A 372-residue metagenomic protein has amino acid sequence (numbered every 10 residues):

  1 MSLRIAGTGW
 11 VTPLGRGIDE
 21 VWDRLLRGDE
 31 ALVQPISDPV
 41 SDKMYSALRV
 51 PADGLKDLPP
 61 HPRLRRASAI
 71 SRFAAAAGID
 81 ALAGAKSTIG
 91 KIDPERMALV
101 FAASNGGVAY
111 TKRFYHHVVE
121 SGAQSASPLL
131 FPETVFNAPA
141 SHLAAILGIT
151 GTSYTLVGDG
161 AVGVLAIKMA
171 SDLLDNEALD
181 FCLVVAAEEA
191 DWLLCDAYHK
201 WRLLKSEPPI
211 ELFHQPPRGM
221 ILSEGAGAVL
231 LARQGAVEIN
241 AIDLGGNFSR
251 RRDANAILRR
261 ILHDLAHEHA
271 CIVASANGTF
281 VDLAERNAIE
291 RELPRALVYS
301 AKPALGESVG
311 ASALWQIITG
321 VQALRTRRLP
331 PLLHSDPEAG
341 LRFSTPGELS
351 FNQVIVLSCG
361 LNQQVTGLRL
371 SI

Functional and structural regions predicted by a protein language model:
M1-G106, Y110-T152, V164, D172-N176 (+3 more regions): Conserved "HGTGT" condensation-loop signature of ketosynthase/thiolase-family condensing enzymes that catalyze
T155-G160: Short beta->alpha junction loops
M169: Internal active-site segments that recognize and position negatively charged phosphoryl groups and nucleotide moieties
A178-D180: Alpha-to-beta junction loops
